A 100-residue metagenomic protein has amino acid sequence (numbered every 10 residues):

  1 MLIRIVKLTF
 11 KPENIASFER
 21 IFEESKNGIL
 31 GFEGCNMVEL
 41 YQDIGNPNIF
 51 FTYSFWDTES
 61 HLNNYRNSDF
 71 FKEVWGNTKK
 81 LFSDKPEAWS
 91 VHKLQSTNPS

Functional and structural regions predicted by a protein language model:
L2, E39-N46, G76-S100: Glycine-rich beta-strand-turn "strand-cap" elements at beta-sheet edges
L2-T9, E39-R66: Short, well-ordered beta-strand segments in beta-rich or mixed alpha/beta enzyme and ligand-binding folds
I3-G31, C35: N-terminal first-folded block
F10-P12, T58, H92-Q95: Non-catalytic surface loops within mature trypsin-like serine protease
N27-N36, F55-W89: An amphipathic, aromatic/His-enriched active-site/gating alpha helix that lines ligand/cofactor pockets
